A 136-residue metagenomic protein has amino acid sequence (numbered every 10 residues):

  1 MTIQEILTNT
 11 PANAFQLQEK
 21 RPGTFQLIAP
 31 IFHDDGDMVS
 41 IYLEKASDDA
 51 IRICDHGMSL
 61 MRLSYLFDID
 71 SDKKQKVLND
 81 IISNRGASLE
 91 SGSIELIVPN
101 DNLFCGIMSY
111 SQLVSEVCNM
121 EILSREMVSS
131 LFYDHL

Functional and structural regions predicted by a protein language model:
M1-M108: Nuclease-adjacent, charged terminal/linker segments that flank catalytic cores
S93-L136: Solvent-exposed, charged helical/coil patches that constitute nucleic-acid or partner-interaction surfaces
